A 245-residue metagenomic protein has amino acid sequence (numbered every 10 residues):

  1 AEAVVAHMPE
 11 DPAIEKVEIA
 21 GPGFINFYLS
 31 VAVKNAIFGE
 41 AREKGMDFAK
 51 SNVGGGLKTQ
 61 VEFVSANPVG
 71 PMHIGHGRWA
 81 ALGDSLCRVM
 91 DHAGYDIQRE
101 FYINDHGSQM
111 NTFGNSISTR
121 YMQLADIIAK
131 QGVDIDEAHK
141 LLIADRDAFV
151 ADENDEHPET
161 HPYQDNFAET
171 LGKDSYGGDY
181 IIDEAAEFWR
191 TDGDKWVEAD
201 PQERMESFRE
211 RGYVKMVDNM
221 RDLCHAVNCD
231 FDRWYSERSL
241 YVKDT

Functional and structural regions predicted by a protein language model:
A1-T245: NTP-dependent nucleotidyl-transfer catalytic core
